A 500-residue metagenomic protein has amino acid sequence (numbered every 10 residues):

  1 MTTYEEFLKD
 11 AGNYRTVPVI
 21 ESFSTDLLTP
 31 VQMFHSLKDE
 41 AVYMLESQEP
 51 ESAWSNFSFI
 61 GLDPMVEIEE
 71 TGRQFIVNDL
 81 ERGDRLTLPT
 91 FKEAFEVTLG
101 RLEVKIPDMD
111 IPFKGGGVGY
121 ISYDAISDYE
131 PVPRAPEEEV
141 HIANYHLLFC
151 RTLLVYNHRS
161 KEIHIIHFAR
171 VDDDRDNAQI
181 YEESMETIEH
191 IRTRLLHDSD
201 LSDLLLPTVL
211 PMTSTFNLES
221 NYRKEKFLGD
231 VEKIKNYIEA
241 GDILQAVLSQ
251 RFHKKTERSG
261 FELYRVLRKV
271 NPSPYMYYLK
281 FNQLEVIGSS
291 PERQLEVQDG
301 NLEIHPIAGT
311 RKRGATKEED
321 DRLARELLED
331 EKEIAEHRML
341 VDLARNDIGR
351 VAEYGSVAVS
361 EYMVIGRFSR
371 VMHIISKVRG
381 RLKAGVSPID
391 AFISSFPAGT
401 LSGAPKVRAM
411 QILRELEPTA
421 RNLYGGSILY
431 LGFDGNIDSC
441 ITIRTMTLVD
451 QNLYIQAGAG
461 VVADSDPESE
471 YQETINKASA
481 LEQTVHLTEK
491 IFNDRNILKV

Functional and structural regions predicted by a protein language model:
M1-V500: Extended alpha-helical targeting/anchoring segments, especially N-terminal organellar/secretory targeting helices
